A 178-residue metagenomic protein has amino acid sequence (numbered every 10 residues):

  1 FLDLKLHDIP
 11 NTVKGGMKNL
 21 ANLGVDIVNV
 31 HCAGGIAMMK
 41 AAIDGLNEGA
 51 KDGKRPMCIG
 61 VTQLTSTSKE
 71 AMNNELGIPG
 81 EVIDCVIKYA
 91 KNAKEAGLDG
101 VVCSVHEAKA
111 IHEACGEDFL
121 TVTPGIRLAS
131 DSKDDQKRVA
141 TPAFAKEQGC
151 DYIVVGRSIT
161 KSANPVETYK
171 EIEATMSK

Functional and structural regions predicted by a protein language model:
F1-H7, I153: Active-site cofactor/substrate anionic-group-binding motifs, chiefly glycine- and Lys/Arg-rich phosphate-binding loops
K5, V28, A93, I111 (+3 more regions): Conserved, mostly hydrophobic/aromatic
D8, T12-D99, E107, E117-D118 (+1 more regions): Conserved anion-binding
L23-I36, G125-L128, R138, P142-T168: Glycine-rich phosphate-binding active-site loops on the catalytic face of alpha/beta enzymes
M39-G49, K146, I159-K178: C-terminal helical cap(s) of enzyme catalytic domains, especially alpha/beta-barrels
E107-A108, I159: Alpha-helix capping/helix-boundary segments
